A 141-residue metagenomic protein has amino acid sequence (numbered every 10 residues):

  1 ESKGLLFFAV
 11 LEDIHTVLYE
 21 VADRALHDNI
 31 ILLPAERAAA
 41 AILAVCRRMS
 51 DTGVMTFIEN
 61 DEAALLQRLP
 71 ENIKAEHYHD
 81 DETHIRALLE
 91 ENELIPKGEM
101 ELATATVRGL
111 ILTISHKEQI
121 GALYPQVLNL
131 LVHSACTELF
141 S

Functional and structural regions predicted by a protein language model:
E1-S2, E12: Residue-level detection of the helix-turn-helix DNA-binding "recognition helix"
S2-F7, V17: Short amphipathic alpha-helical segment with a characteristic S/N-K-E followed by hydrophobic residues
L5, A9, A40-A44, H84-A87 (+3 more regions): Alpha-helical elements of Rossmann-like donor-binding domains used by nucleotide-donor carbohydrate transfer enzymes
A9, D13, D23-D51: Hydrophobic alpha-helical connector segments
D13, V17, A44-T52, L110-T113 (+3 more regions): Phosphate/oxyanion-binding loops and surfaces in catalytic or ligand/nucleic-acid-binding neighborhoods
T16-Y19, D51, L66-L94, E101 (+1 more regions): Amphipathic alpha-helical packing segments from all-alpha helical-bundle domains
D23-A25, I58-R68: Short linear capping/connector segments at secondary-structure termini
F57, D61, A75-Y78, E90-A135 (+1 more regions): Hydrophobic/aromatic-rich alpha-helical bundle segments in the mid-to-C-terminal region
